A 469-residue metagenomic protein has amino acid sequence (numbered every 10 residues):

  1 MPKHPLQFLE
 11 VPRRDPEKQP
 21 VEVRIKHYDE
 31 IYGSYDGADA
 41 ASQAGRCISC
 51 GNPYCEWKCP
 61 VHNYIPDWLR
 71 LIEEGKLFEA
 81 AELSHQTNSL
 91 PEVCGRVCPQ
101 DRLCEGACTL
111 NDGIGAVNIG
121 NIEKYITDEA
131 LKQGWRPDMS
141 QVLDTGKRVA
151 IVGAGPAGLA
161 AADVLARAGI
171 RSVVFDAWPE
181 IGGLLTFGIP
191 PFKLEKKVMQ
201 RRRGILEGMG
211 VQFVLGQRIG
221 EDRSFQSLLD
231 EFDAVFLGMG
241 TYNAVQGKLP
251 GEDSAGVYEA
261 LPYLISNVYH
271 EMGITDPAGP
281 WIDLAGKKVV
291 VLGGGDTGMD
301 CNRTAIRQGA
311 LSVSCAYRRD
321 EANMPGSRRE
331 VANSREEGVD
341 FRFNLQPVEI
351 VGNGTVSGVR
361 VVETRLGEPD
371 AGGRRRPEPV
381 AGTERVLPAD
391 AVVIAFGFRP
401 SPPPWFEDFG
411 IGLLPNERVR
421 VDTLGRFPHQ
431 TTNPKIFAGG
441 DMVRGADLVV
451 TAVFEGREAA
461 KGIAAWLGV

Functional and structural regions predicted by a protein language model:
P2-G33, H62-E74, S84-H85, D112 (+10 more regions): Beta1-alpha1 glycine-rich phosphate/pyrophosphate-binding loop at the start of Rossmann-like nucleotide-binding domains
S34-P53, L77-L103: Immediate flanking context of iron-sulfur cluster ligation sites
A44, G210, F232, S254 (+5 more regions): Short, well-ordered alpha-helix to beta-strand connector turns
W68, E92-R96, D101-V152, A168 (+3 more regions): FAD-binding core/adjacent interface of flavoenzyme oxidoreductases
R218-D233, N353-E384: Conserved beta-strand-loop-beta-strand element in the redox core of flavoprotein oxidoreductases
D253-G286, P369-A446: FAD-site-proximal beta/loop scaffold in flavoenzymes
I282-R319, R376-V380, R385-A391, F398-R399 (+2 more regions): Long hydrophobic segments that form regular secondary structure
C301, M442-G468: A conserved FAD-binding loop/helix module that cradles the flavin
